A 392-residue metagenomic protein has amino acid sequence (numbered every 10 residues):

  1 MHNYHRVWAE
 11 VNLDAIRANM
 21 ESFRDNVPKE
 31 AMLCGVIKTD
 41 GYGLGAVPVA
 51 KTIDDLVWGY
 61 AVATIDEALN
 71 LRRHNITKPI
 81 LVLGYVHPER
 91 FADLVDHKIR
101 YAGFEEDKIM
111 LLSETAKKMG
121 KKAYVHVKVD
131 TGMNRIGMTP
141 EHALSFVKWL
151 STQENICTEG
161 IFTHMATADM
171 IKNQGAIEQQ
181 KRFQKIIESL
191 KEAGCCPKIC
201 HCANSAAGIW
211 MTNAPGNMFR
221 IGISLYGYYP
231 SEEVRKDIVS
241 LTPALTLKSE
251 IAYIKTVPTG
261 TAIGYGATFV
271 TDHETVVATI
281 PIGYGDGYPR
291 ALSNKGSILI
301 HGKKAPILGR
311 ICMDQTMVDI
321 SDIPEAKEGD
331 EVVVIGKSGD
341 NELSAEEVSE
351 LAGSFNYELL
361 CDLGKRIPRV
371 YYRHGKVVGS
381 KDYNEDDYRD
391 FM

Functional and structural regions predicted by a protein language model:
H2-E10, A15-A18, K29-H201: Active-site-proximal beta-alpha core segment in soluble small-molecule metabolic enzymes
H2-R17, D40, E67, V86-P88 (+5 more regions): Active-site anion/phosphate-binding pocket segments in diverse small-molecule metabolic enzymes
F23: Class I S-adenosylmethionine-dependent transferase superfamily signal
N26: Conserved PLP-enzyme active-site core in the AAT-like
